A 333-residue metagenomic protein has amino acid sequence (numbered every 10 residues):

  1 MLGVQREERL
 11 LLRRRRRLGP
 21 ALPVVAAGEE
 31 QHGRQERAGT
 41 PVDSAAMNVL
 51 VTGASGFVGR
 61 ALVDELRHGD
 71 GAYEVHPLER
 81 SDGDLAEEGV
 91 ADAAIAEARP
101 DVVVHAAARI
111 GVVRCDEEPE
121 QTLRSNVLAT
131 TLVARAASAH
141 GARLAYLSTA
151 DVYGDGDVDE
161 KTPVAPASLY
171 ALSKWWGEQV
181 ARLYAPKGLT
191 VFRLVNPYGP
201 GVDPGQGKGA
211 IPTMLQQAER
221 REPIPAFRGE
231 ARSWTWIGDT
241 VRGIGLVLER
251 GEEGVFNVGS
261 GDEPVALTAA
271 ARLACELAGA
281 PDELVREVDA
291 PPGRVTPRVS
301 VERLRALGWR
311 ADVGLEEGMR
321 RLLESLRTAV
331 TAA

Functional and structural regions predicted by a protein language model:
E7-R9: Residues at flexible loop/coil and secondary-structure boundary positions
G28-A38: Short, charge-rich patches within N-terminal targeting peptides
V49-R67: N-terminal Rossmann NAD(P)H-binding glycine-rich loop of SDR-like oxidoreductase domains
V63, R221-E222, A226-A333: C-terminal substrate-binding subdomain of Rossmann-fold SDR/epimerase-dehydratase oxidoreductases
L85-S125: NAD(P)H-binding glycine-rich loop region in Rossmannoid oxidoreductase-like domains and their noncatalytic homologs
V102, E117-L144: NAD(P)-cofactor binding segment of oxidoreductase domains
T131-L169: Conserved Rossmann-fold NAD(P)-dependent oxidoreductase catalytic core, especially the SDR/UDP-sugar
A167, Q179-S233, I237-R242, A274: NAD(P)-dependent short-chain dehydrogenase/reductase
